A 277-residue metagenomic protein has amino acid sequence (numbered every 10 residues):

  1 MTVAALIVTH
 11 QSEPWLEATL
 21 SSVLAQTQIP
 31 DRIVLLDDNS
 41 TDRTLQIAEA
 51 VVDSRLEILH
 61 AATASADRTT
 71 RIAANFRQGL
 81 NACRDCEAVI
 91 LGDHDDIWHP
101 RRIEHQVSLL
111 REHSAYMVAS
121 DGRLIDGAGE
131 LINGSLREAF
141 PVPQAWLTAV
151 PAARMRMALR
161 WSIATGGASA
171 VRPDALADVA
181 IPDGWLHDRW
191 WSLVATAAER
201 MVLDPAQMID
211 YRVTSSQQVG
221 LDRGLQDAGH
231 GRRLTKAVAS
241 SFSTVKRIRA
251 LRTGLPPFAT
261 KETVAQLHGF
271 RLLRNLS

Functional and structural regions predicted by a protein language model:
M1-V3, L24-L35, R43, R55-E57: Short loop->beta transition adjacent to catalytic acidic/histidine clusters or analogous donor-positioning motifs
S12-A25: Short, well-formed alpha-helical segments that are part of the catalytic scaffolds of diverse glycosyltransferases
E17, D42-A50, R101: Acidic helix N-cap motif at the loop->helix transition within catalytic regions of sugar-transfer enzymes
D37-Q46, T63: A conserved acidic beta->alpha catalytic loop
T63-R84: Glycine-rich, basic loop-to-helix element that forms the pyrophosphate-binding segment of sugar-nucleotide handling
C86-D95: Short beta-strand-to-loop acidic/aromatic patch adjacent to the donor-nucleotide binding site
I97, R102-G134: Conserved donor NDP-sugar-binding/catalytic core segment of glycosyltransferases
A145-G224: Conserved nucleotide-sugar donor-binding catalytic segment
